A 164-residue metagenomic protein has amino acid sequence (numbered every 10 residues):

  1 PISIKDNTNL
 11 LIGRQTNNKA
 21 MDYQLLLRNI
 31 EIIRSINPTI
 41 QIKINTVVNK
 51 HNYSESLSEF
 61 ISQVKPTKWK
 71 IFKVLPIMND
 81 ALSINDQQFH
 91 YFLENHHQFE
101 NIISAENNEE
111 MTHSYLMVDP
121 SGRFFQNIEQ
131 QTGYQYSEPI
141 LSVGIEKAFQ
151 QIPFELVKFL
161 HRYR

Functional and structural regions predicted by a protein language model:
I2-D6: A glycine-centered beta->alpha junction motif in the catalytic cores of kinase/phosphotransferase enzymes
N7-F125, E129-Y163: Radical SAM enzyme [4Fe-4S]-AdoMet core and its adjacent flexible, acidic and glycine-rich loops/tails across
